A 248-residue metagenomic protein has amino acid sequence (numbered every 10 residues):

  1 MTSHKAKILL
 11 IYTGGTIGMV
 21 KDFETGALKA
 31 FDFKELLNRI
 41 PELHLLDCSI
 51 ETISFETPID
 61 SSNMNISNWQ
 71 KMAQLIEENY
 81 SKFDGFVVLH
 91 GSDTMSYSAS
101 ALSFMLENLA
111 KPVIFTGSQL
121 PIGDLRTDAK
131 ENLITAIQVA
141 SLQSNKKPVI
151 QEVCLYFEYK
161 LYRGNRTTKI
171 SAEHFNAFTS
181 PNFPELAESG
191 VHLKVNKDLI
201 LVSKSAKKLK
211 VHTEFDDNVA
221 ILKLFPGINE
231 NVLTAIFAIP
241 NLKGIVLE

Functional and structural regions predicted by a protein language model:
M1-E78: ATP/NTP phosphate-donor binding region
M1-H4, M105-N108, I114, Q143-V149 (+4 more regions): Solvent-exposed alpha-helices and their adjacent loops that cap or buttress functional pockets in soluble metabolic
H4-K5, I11, G15, K21 (+2 more regions): Accessory alpha-helical/coil subdomains and C-terminal extensions that flank or cap enzyme catalytic cores
I11-T13, V88-H90, I114-G117, Q151-E158 (+2 more regions): Short beta-strand segments
M19-V20, T94-A99, A129-L133: Short glycine/serine/threonine-rich phosphate/pyrophosphate-binding segments that cradle anionic phosphate groups
F83-M95, P240-E248: Short acidic, glycine-rich surface-loop motifs adjacent to enzyme active sites
V88-K111: Short Gly/Thr/Asp-enriched flexible loops that form oxyanion-binding sites at enzyme active sites
F115-G190: Internal gly/pro-rich beta-alpha loop/helix module that stabilizes soluble enzyme cofactors or their anionic handles
